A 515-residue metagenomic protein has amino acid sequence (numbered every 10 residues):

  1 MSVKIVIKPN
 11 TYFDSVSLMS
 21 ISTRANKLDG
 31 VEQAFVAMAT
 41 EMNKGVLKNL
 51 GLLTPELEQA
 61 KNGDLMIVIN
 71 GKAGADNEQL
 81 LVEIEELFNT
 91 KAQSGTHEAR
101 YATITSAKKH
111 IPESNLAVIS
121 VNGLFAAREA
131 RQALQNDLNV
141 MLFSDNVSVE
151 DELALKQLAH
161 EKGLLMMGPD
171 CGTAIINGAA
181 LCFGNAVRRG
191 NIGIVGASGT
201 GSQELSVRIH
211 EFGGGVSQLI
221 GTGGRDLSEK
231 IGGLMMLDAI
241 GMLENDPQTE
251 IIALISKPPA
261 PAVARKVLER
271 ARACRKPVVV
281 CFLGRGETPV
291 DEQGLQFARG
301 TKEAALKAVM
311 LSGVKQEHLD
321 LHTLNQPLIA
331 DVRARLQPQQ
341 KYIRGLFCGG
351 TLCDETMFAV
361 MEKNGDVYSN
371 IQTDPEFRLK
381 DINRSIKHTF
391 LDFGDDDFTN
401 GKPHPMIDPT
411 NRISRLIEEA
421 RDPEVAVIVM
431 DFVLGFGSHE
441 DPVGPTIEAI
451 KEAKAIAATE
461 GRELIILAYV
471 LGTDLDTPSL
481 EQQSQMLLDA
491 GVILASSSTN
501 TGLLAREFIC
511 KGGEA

Functional and structural regions predicted by a protein language model:
S2-A515: Catalytic-core regions of core metabolic enzymes, especially those transforming organic acids/acyl-group intermediates
